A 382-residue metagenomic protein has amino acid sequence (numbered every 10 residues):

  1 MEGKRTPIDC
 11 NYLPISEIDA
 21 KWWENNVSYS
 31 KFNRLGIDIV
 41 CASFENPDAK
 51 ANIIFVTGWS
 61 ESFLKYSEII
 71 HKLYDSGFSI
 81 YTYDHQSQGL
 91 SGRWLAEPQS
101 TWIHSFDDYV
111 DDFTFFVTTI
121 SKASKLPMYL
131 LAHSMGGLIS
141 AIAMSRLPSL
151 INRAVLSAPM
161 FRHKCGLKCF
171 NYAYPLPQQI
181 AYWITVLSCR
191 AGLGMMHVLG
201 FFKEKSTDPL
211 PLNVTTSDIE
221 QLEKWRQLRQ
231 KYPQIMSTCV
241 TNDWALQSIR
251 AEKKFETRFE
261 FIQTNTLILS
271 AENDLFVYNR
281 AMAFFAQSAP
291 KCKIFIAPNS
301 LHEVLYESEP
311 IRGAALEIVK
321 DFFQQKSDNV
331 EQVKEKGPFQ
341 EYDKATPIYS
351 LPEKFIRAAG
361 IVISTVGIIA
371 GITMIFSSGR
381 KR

Functional and structural regions predicted by a protein language model:
M1-N33, I39-E45, G379-K381: An N-terminal hydrophobic leader/cap segment in hydrolases
K50, F55-E61: Active-site glycine-rich loops that stabilize anionic/oxyanionic intermediates across multiple enzyme folds
F63, I70-A96: Conserved alpha/beta-hydrolase
T101-S121: Alpha/beta-hydrolase active-site loop
I139-Q234: Alpha/beta-hydrolase-fold enzymes
I262, I268-S270: Short beta-strand/loop motif that positions the catalytic acidic residue of the alpha/beta-hydrolase fold
T264, L275-Q287: Short alpha-helix in the alpha/beta-hydrolase fold that links the catalytic acid
P298-S364, G371, I375-R382: Catalytic active-site module of serine/aspartate enzymes centered on a nucleophile-bearing elbow/loop
